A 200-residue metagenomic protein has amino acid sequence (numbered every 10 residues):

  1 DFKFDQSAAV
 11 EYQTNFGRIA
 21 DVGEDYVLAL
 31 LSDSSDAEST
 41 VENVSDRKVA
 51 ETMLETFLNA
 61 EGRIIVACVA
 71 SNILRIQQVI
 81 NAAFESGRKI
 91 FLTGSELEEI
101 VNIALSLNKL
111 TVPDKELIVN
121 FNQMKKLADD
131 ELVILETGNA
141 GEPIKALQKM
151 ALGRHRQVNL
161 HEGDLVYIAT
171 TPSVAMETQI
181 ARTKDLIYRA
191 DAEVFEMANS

Functional and structural regions predicted by a protein language model:
F2-K126, E142-N159, T178-R182: His/Asp/Glu-rich metal-coordinating catalytic cores of metallo-dependent phosphodiesterases/hydrolases acting on
L28, L132, D164: Conserved acidic residues
A29-L31, V166, V194: Conserved beta-strand scaffold positions in the cores of enzyme catalytic domains, especially in NTP/NDP-utilizing
K89, L165-V166: The feature marks the mature, well-folded catalytic cores of soluble enzymes
E131-A140: Conserved two-lobed SF2 helicase motor
G138-N139, T170-V174: Aromatic- and Gly/Pro-rich donor/ligand-binding loops that form nucleotide- or phosphate-bearing donor binding pockets
I187-S200: Generic long, charged, amphipathic alpha-helical segments
